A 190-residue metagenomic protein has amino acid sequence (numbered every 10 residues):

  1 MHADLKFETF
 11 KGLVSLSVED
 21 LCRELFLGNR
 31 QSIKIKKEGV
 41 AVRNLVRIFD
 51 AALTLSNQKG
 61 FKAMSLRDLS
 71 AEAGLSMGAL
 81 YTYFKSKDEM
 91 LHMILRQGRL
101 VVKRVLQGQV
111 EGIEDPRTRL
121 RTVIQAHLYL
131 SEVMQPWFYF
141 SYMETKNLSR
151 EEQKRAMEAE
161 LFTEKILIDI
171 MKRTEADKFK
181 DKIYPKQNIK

Functional and structural regions predicted by a protein language model:
M1-A41: N-terminal intrinsically disordered/low-complexity leader segments
H2, Y142, E175-K190: Hydrophobic/aromatic-rich alpha-helical bundle segments in the mid-to-C-terminal region
K34-I35, A41-D68: Short, amphipathic alpha-helix enriched in basic
V46-D50, Y83-Q107: An amphipathic alpha-helix adjacent to DNA-recognition modules
L55-E89: Helix-turn-helix
M93, G108-P136: Hydrophobic alpha-helical connector segments
Q97-K103, Q107, L130, R150-A176 (+1 more regions): Amphipathic alpha-helical packing segments from all-alpha helical-bundle domains
E132-E151: Amphipathic alpha-helical segments used for helix-helix packing
